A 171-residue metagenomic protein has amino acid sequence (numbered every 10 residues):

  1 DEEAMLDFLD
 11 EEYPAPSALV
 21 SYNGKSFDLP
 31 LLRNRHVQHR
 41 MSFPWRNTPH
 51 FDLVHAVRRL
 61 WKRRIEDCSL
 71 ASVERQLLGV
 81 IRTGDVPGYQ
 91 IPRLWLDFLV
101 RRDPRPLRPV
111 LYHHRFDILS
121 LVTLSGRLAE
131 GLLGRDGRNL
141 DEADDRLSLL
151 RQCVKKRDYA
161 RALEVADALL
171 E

Functional and structural regions predicted by a protein language model:
D1-L77: Conserved DEDDh/DEDDy metal-dependent 3′-5′ exonuclease domain
L70-L140: Acidic, Mg2+-coordinating catalytic module of metal-dependent nucleases/exonucleases that use a two-metal-ion mechanism
P106, R161-E164: Alpha-helical positions within canonical tetratricopeptide repeat
G126, R151, E164-D167: Alpha-solenoid helical repeat scaffolds
E142, L149-Q152: Structural register within alpha-helical repeat arrays
